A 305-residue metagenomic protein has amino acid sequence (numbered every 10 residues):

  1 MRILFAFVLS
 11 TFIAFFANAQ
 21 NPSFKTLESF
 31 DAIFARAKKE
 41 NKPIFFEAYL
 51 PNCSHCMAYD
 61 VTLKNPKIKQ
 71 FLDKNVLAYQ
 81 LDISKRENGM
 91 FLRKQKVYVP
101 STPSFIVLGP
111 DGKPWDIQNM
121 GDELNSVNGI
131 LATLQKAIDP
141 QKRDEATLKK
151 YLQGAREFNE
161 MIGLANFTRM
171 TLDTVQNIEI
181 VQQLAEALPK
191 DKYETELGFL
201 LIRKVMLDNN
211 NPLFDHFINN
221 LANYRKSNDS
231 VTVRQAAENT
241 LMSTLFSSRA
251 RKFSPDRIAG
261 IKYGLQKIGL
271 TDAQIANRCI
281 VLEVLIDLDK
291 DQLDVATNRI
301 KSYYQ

Functional and structural regions predicted by a protein language model:
M1-S23: Bacterial Sec-dependent N-terminal signal peptides
Q20-E40: N-terminal leader/targeting and pre-domain segments
P22-E28, A48-Y49, V61, N65-G89: Thiol-based oxidoreductase modules, predominantly thioredoxin-like and allied folds used for disulfide exchange
K39-C53: Short active-site neighborhood of thiol/selenol oxidoreductases, capturing the structured segment around
E40-I44, K74-Y79, T102, G109-K113: Loop/turn elements at helix/coil->beta-strand transitions in domains of secreted/extracellular proteins
L63-K67, Y98-A146: Non-catalytic, surface beta->alpha helical segment in thiol-disulfide oxidoreductase systems
R86-T102: Structural alpha/beta surface segment adjacent to cysteine/selenocysteine redox centers across thiol/disulfide enzymes
Y151-Q305: Oxidative protein folding and maturation machinery
